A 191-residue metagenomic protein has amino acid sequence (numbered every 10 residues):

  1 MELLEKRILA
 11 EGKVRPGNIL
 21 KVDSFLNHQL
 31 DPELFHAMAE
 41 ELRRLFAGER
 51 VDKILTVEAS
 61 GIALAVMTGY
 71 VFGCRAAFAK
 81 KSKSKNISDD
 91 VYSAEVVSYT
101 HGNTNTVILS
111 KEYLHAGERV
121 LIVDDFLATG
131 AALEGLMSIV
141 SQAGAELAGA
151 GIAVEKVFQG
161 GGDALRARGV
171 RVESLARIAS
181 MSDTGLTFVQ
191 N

Functional and structural regions predicted by a protein language model:
M1-V51: Active-site-facing substrate-recognition patch
E2, K6-R7, N18, M137-N191: PRPP-dependent phosphoribosyltransferase catalytic core
V51-E58: Short glycine-rich phosphate-binding loop at a beta-alpha junction
D52, E118, A148: Conserved acidic residues
A63-F72, M137: Short Gly/Thr/Asp-enriched flexible loops that form oxyanion-binding sites at enzyme active sites
C74-V120, L186-Q190: Short, glycine/charge-rich flexible loops or terminal/linker lids adjacent to PRPP-binding catalytic cores
D124-Q142: Active-site/ligand-binding-proximal alpha/beta "capping" segment
